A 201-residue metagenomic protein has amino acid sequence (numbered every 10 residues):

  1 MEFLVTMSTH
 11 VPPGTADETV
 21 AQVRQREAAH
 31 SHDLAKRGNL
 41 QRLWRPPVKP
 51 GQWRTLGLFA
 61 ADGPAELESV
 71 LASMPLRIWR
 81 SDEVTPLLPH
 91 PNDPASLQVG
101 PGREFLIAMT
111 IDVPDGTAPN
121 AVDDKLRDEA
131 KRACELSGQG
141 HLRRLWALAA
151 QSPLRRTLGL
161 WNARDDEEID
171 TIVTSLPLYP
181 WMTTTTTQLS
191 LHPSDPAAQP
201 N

Functional and structural regions predicted by a protein language model:
M1-Q41, K49, L87-R155, R164-D166 (+2 more regions): Short S/T/G/P-rich N-terminal loop/turn motif that feeds into the first structured element of a domain
A35-G38, R77-W79, S137, Y179-W181: Short, well-ordered coil/turn elements that cap or connect secondary structure elements
P50-R54, W79, L154-R156, W181: Short connector loops at helix/strand junctions that flank enzyme active sites, especially segments positioning acidic
R54-A60, R156-W161: Short cationic amphipathic helices and targeting signals
A60-E66, N162-E168: Helix N-cap motif at beta-to-alpha junctions
L67-P75, I169-P177: Short amphipathic alpha-helices in soluble, non-transmembrane regions that often serve as interface/regulatory elements
R77-P89, P180-L191: Conserved short beta-strand edge segments in small beta-sheet-based binding/regulatory domains
